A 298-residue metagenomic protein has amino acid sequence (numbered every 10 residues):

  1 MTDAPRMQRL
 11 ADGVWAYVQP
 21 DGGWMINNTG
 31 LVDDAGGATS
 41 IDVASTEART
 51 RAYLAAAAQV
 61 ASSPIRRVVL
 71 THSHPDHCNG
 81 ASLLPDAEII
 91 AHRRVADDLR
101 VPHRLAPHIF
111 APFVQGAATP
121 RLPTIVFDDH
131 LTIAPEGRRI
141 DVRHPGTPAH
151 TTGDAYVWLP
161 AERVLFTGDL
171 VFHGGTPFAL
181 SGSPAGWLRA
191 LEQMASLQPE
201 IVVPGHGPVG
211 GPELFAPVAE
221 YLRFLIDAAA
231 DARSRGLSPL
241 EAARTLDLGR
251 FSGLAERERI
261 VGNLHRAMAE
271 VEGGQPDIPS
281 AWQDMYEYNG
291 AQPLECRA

Functional and structural regions predicted by a protein language model:
M1-M7: Short acidic, Pro/Gly- and aromatic-enriched capping/linker segments at domain boundaries
P5, P20-G22, Q115-I125, P145-P148: Short Gly/Pro-enriched turn/cap motifs at secondary-structure boundaries
M7-A56, A155-G168: Conserved beta-strand hairpin/beta-sheet module of binuclear metal-dependent hydrolase folds, prominently
G13, V32, D42, A57 (+10 more regions): Divalent metal-coordination and catalytic microenvironments
Y17-M25, V101-H108, V114-Q115, G174-S181: Acidic/histidine-rich helix-loop elements that form or flank divalent-metal/phosphate-binding sites at the catalytic
G37-T39, V43-E47, T132, R139-D141 (+1 more regions): Metallo-beta-lactamase
A48-R51, A55-T132, T152: Active-site HxH/HxHxD metal-binding segment of metal-dependent hydrolases
L237-A298: C-terminal regulatory/interaction regions
